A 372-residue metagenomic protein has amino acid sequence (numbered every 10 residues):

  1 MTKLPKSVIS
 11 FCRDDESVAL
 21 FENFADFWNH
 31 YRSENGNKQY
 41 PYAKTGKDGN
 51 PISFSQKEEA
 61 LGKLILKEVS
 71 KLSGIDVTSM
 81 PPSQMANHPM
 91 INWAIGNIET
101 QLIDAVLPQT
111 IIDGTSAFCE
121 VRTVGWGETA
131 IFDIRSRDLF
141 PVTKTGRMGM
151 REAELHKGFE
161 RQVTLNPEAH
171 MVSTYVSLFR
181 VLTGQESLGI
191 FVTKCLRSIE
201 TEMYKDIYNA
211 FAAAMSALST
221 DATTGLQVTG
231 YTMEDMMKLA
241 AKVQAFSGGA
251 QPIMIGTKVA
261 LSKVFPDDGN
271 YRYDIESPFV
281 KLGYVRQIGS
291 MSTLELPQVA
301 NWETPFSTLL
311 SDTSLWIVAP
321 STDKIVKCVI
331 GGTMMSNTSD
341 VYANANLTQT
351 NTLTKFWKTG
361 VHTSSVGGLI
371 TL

Functional and structural regions predicted by a protein language model:
M1-M80, L372: N-terminal alpha-helical "arm" segments
E16, D48-G49, G74, W126-E128 (+2 more regions): Intrinsic-disorder/low-complexity loop/linker signature
P51, S55, M80, Q84-W93 (+1 more regions): Short, charged/polar micro-motifs that form catalytic or ligand-binding hotspots
P81-H170: Assembly/oligomerization interface modules of large self-assembling protein complexes
Q109, G256-A260, A319-K324: Short, flexible beta-strand-to-coil junctions
A169-F246: Alpha-helical scaffold segments that mediate packing/assembly in large oligomeric complexes
S216-M291: Extended, solvent-exposed, turn-rich assembly/linker loops in the middle of proteins
D267-L372: Sequence/fold signature of self-assembling virion shell proteins
